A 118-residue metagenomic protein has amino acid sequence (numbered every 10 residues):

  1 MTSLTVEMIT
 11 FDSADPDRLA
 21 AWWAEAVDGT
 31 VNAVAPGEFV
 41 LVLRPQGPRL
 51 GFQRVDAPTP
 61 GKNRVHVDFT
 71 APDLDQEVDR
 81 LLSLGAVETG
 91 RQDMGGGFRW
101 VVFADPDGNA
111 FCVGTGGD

Functional and structural regions predicted by a protein language model:
T2-F11, N32-A33, V40-L43, P48-Q53 (+1 more regions): Vicinal oxygen chelate
V6-S13, A57-L81, R99-A104: Vicinal oxygen chelate
D15-T30, E77, L81-S83: Amphipathic alpha-helical segments
L19, G61, C112: Active-site-proximal flexible loops/turns
E38-F39, A57: Short active-site-proximal "capping" loops at secondary-structure junctions
